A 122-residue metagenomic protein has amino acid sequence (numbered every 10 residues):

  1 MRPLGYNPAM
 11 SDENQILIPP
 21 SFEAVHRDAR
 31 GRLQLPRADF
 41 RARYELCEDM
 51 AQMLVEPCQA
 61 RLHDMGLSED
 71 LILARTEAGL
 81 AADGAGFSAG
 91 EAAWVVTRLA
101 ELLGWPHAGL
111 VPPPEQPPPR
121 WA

Functional and structural regions predicted by a protein language model:
P3, N7-A122: Charged, amphipathic alpha-helical regulatory modules used for macromolecular assembly or allosteric control
